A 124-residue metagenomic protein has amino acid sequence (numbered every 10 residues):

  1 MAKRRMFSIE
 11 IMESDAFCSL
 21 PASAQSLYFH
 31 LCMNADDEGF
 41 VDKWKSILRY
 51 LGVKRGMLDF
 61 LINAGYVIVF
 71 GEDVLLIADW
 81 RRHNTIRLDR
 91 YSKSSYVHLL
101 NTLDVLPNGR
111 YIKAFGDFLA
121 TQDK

Functional and structural regions predicted by a protein language model:
M1-E38, I77: Short recognition helix of helix-turn-helix/winged-helix DNA-binding domains
M1-I11, L51-K124: Winged-helix/helix-turn-helix nucleic-acid-interaction surface
D15, K45-S46, I62-G65: Short secondary-structure capping micro-motifs at structural edges
A22-S26, D42, V53-D59: Short, well-structured alpha-helical interface segments that form or flank functional binding sites
S26-L27, S46, F60, L76: Generic detector of isolated residues embedded in canonical secondary-structure elements
A35-L51: Short acidic, hydrophobic short linear motifs in intrinsically disordered regions
